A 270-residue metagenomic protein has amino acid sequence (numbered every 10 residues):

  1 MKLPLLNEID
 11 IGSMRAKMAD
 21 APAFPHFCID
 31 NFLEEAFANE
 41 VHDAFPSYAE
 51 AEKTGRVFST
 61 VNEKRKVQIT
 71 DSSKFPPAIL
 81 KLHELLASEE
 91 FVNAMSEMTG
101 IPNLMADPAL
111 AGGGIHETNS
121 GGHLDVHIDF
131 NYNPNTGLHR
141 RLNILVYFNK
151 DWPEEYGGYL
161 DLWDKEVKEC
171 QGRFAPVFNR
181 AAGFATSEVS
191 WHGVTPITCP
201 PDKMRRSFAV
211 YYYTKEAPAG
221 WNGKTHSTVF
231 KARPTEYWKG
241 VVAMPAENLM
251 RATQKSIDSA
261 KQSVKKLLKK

Functional and structural regions predicted by a protein language model:
L5-L6, R15-M98: Non-heme Fe(II)/2-oxoglutarate
N7, E34, A38, F75 (+10 more regions): A structural signal for well-ordered alpha-helical scaffolds and beta->alpha junctions
F27, S72, P77-L85, D129 (+3 more regions): Active-site rim elements
D43-P46, K74, H83-R140, N149: Non-heme Fe(II) oxygenase catalytic core, chiefly the N-lobe of the double-stranded beta-helix
V57-S72, E97-M105, A111, H116 (+5 more regions): A structural signal for the main folded, soluble domain(s) of proteins
G121, Y132-R140, K150-K270: Catalytic core of Fe(II)/2-oxoglutarate
N143-L145: Eukaryotic charged/polar low-complexity linker/IDR segments
